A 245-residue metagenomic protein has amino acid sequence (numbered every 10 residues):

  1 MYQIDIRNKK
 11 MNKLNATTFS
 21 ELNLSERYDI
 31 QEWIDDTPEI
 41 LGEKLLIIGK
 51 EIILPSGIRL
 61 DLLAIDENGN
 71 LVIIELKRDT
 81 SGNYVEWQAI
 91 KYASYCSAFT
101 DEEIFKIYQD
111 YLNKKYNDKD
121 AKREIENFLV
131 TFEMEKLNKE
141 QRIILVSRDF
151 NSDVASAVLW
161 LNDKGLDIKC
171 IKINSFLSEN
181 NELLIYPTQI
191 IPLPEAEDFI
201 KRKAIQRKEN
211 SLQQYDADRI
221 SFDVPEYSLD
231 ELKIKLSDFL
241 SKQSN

Functional and structural regions predicted by a protein language model:
M1-N245: Charged, terminal alpha-helix-loop-beta segments that serve as non-catalytic nucleic-acid engagement and/or assembly
